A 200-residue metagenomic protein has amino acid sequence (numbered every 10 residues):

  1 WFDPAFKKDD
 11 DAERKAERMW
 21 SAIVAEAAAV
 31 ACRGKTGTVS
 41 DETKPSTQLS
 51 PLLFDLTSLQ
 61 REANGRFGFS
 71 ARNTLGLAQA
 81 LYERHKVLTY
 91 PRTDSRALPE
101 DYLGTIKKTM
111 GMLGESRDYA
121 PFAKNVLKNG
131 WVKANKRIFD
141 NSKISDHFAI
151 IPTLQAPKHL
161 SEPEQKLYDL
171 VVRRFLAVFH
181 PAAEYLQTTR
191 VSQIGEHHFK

Functional and structural regions predicted by a protein language model:
W1-K200: Core catalytic DNA strand-manipulation module of type IA topoisomerases
